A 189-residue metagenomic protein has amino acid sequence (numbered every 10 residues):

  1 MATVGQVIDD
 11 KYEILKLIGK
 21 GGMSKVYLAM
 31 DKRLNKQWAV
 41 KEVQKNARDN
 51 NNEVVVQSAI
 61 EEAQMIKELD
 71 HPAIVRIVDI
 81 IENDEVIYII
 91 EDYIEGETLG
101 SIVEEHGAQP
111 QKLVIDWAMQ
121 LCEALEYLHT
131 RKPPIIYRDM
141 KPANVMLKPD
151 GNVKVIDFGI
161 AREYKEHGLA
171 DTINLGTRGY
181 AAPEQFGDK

Functional and structural regions predicted by a protein language model:
L15-G21, V26: Protein kinase glycine-rich loop
A47-E68: AlphaC helix of the eukaryotic protein kinase fold
I80: Activation-segment/catalytic-loop signature of the eukaryotic protein kinase fold
D84-T98: Conserved short submotifs of the Hanks-type protein kinase catalytic core that shape the nucleotide-binding pocket
W117-A118: Activation segment signature within eukaryotic-like protein kinase domains
E123-I135: Protein kinase catalytic-loop region centered on the HRD/HxD motif
D171-E184: Conserved activation segment of eukaryotic-like protein kinases, specifically the C-terminal portion of the activation
